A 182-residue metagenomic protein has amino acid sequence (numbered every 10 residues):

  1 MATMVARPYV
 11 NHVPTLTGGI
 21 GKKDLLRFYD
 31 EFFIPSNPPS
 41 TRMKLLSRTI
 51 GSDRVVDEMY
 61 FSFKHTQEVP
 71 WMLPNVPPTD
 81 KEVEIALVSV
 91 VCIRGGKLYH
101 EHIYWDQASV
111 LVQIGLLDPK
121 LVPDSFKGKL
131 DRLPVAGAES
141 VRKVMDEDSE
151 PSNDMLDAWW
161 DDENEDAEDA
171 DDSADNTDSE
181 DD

Functional and structural regions predicted by a protein language model:
M1-D182: C-terminal and inter-domain tail/linker signature
